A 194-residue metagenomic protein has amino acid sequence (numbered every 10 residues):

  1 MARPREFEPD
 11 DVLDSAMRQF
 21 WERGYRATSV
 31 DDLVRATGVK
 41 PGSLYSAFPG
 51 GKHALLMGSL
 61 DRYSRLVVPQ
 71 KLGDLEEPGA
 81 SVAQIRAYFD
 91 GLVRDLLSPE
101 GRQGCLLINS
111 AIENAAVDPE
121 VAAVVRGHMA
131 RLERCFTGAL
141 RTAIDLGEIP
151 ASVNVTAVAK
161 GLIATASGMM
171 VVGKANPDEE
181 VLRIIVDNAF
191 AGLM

Functional and structural regions predicted by a protein language model:
M1-F7: N-terminal intrinsically disordered/low-complexity leader segments
D11, S15-G58: Helix-turn-helix
D61-L66: Short, basic, alpha-helical segments at the C-terminal edge of helix-turn-helix-like DNA-binding modules
K71-Q103, V155-L162: Hydrophobic alpha-helical connector segments
G79, A83, A123-G127, D145-G161 (+1 more regions): All-alpha amphipathic helical-bundle segments outside canonical DNA-binding/catalytic cores that form hydrophobic
A83-I85, P99-E120: Amphipathic alpha-helical segments used for helix-helix packing
A87-D95, A130-L146, T156, T165 (+1 more regions): C-terminal peripheral helix-coil segments that are non-catalytic and often amphipathic
Q103-I108, A151-V172, I185-A191: Hydrophobic alpha-helical segments that form the core of small-molecule binding pockets and/or dimer interfaces
